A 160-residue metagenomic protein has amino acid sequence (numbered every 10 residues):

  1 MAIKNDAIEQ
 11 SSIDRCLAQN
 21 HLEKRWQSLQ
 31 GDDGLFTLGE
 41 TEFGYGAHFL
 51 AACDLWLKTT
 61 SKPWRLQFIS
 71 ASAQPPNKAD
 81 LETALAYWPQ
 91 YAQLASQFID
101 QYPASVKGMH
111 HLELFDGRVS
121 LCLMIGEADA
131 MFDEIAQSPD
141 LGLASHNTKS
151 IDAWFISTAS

Functional and structural regions predicted by a protein language model:
M1-G39, P63-W64, S72, A144 (+2 more regions): S-adenosyl-L-methionine
G34-T37, Y45-T148: Class I S-adenosyl-L-methionine-dependent methyltransferase module
E42: Conserved glycine-centered beta->alpha loop in an early N-terminal alpha/beta scaffold
A128-M131, F155-S160: Rossmann-like NAD(P)-binding element
